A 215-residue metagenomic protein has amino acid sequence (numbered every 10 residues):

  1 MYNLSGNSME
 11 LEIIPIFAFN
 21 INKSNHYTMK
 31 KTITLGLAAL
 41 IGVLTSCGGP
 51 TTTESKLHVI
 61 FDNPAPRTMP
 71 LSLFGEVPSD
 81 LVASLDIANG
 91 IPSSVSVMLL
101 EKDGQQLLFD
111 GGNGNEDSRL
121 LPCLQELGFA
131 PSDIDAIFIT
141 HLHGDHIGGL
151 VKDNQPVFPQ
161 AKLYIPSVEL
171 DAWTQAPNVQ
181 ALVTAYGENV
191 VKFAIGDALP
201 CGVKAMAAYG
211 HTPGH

Functional and structural regions predicted by a protein language model:
G6-T28: Short, Lys/Arg-enriched N-terminal segments with co-localized hydrophobic residues within the first ~10-30 amino acids
K30-G36: Sec-dependent signal peptide recognition, specifically the positively charged N-region followed immediately by
G36-V43: Bacterial N-terminal signal peptides
C47-D103: Zn-dependent metallo-beta-lactamase
L57, L100, D110, I134 (+3 more regions): Divalent metal-coordination and catalytic microenvironments
F61-P64, G111-N115, F138: A mature extracytoplasmic/lumenal domain signature
D117-Y164: Active-site metal-binding motif and surrounding structural segment of the metallo-beta-lactamase
Q160-T212: Metallo-beta-lactamase
